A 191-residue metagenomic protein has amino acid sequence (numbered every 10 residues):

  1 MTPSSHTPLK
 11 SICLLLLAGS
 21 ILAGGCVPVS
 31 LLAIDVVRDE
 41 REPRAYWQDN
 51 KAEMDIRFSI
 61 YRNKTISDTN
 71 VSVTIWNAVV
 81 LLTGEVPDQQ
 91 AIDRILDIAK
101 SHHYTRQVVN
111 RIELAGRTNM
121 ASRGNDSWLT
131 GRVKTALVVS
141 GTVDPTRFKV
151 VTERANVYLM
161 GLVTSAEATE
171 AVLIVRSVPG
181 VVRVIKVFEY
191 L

Functional and structural regions predicted by a protein language model:
T2-K10, I21, G25-L191: N-terminal targeting leaders
L17-G19: Classic N-terminal secretory signal peptides
